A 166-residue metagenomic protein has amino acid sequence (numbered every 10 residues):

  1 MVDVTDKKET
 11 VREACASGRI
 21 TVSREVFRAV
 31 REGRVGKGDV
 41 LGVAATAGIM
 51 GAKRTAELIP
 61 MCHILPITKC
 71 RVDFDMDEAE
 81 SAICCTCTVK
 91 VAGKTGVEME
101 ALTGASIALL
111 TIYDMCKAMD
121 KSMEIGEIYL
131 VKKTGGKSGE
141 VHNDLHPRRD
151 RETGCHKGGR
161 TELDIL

Functional and structural regions predicted by a protein language model:
M1-L41, T46-M61, R71-D150, G159-L166: C-terminal binding/interaction regions
